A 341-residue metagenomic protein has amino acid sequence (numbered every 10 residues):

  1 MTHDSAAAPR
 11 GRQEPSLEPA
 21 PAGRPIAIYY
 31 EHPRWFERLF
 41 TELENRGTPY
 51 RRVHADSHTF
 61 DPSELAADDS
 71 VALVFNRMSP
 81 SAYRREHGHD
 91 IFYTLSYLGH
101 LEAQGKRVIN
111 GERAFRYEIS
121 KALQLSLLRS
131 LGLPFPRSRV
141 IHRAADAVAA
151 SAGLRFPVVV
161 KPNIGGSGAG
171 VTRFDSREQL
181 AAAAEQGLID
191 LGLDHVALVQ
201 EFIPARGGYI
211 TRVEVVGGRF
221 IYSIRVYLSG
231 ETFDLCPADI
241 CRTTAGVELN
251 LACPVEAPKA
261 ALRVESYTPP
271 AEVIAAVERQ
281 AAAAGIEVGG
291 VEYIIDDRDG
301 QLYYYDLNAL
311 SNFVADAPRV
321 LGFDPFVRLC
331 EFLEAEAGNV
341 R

Functional and structural regions predicted by a protein language model:
T2, A8-A22, A27, L98-G99 (+5 more regions): Active-site nucleotide/adenylate-binding loops and adjacent lid/helix of ATP-dependent enzymes
E31-R137: Conserved N-proximal alpha/beta basic substrate-recognition cap immediately N-terminal to, or forming the N-lobe
S79-Y83, I164-G165, L310: Short glycine-rich anion-binding loops that position phosphate/pyrophosphate groups of nucleotides and phosphorylated
V158, I221-Y222, G289, Q301-Y305: Protein kinase-like catalytic core scaffold
A169, Y209-T211, G300-Y305: Change "...and in nucleic-acid phosphodiester-cleaving endonucleases..." to "...and in nucleic-acid processing enzymes
T172-A281: Phosphate-binding site of ATP-dependent enzymes
R212, E292-I294: Short, surface-exposed charged micro-motifs
V264-T268, E272, A282-I286, I295-R341: C-terminal active-site "lid" helix and adjoining low-complexity regulatory extension at the edge of ATP-using catalytic
